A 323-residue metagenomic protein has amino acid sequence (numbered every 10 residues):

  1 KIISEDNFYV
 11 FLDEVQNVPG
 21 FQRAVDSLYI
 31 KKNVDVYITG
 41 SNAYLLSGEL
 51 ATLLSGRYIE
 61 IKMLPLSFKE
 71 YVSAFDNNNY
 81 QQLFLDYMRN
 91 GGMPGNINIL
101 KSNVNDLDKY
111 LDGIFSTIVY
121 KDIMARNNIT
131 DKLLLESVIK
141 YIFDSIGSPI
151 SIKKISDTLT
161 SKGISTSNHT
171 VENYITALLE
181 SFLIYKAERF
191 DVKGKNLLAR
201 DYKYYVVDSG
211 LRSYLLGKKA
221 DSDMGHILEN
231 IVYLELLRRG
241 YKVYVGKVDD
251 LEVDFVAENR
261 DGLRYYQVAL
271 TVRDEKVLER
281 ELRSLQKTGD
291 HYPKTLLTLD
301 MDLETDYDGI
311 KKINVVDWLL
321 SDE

Functional and structural regions predicted by a protein language model:
S4-F21: Conserved P-loop NTPase "ATPase switch" module shared by AAA+ and STAND
F11, D35-S41, K62: Structural recognition of the conserved hydrophobic beta-strand(s) that form the central parallel beta-sheet of P-loop
Q22-I38, A51-T52: Conserved catalytic/switch belt of AAA+ P-loop NTPases
S41-A43, S47-P149, Y185: Interdomain motor-coupling "hinge/lid" segment immediately C-terminal to the ATP-binding subdomain of NTP-driven enzymes
N103-L263: Accessory nucleic acid-recognition modules appended to NTPase machines
V248, D290-G309: Nucleic-acid nuclease catalytic cores
G262-R273: Active-site ExK catalytic segment of metal-dependent nucleases
M301-E323: Domain-level recognition of nuclease-like catalytic cores that cleave nucleotide substrates
